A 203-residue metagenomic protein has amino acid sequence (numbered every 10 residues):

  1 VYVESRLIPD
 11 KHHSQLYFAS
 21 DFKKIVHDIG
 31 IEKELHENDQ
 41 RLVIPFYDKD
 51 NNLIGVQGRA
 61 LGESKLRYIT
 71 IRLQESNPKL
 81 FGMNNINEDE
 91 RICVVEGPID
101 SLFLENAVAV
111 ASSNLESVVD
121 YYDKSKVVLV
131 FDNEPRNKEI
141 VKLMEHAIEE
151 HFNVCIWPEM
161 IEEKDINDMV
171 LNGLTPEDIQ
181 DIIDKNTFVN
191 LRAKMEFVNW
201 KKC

Functional and structural regions predicted by a protein language model:
V1-V43, Y47-D50, I86, E150 (+1 more regions): TOPRIM metal-binding catalytic domain and adjacent DNA-binding surface shared by DnaG-type primases
K24-K126, E139-V141: Phosphate-handling DNA/RNA-contact segment within nucleic-acid enzymes
V94, S125-R136, P158-E159: Acidic beta-strand-to-loop metal/phosphate-binding motif
Y122-V127, D165-I179: Short, surface-exposed amphipathic charged segments that create phosphate/polyanion-binding patches used for binding
N137-I140, K164-N167: Short active-site-adjacent structural elements
K138-E150: Short, aromatic/basic amphipathic alpha-helical patches
N153-E163: A generic structural motif
